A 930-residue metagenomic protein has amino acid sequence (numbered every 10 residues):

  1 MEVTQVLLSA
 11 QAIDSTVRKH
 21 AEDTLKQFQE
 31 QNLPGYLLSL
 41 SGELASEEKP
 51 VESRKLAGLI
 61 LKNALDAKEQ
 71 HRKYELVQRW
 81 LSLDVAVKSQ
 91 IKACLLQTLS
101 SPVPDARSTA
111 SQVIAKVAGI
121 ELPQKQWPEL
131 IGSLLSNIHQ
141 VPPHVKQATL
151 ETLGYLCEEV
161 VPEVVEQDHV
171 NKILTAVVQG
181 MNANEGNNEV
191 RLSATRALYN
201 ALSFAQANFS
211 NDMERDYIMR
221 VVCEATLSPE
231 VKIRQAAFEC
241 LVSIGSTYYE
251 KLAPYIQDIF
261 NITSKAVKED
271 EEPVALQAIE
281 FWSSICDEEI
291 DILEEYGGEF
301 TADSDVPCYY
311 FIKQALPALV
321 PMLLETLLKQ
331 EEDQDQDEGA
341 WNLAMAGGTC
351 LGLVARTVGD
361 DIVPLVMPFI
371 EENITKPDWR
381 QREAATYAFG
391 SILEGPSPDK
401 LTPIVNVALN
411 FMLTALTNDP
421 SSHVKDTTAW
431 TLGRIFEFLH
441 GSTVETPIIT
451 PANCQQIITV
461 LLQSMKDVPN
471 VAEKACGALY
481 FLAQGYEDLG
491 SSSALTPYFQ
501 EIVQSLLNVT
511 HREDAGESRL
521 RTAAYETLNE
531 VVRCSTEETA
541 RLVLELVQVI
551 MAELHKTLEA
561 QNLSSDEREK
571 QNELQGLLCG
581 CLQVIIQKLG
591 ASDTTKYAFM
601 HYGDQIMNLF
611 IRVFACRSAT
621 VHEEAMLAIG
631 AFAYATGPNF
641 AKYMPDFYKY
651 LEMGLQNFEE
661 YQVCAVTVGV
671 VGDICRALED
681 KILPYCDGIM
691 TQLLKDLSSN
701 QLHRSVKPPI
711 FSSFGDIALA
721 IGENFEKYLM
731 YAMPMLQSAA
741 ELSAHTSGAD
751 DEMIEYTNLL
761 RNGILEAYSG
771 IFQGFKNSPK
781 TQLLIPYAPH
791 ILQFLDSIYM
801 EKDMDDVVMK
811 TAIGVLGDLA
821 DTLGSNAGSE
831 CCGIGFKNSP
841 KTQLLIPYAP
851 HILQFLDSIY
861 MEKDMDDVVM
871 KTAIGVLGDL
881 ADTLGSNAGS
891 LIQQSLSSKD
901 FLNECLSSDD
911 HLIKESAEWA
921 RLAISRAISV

Functional and structural regions predicted by a protein language model:
M1-G828, S839-V930: Karyopherin-beta/Importin-beta family HEAT-repeat alpha-solenoid scaffold
C831-C832: Cysteine-centered motifs
